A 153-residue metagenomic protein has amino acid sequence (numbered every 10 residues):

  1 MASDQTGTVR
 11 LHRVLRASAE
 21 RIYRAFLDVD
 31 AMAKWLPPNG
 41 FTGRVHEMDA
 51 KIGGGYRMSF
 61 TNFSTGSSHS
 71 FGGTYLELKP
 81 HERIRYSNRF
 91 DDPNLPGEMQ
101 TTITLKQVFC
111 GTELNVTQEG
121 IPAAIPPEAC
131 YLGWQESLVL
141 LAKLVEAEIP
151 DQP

Functional and structural regions predicted by a protein language model:
M1-T42: Hydrophobic ligand-binding cavity/cleft-lining segments
S3-G7, M48-A50, T65-H69, N94-G97: A generic structural micro-feature
T6-H12, A19, G43, G55 (+4 more regions): Intrinsic-disorder/low-complexity, polar/charged segments enriched in Ser/Thr/Lys/Arg/Asp/Glu/Gln
H12, E47, T74, T102-T104: Short, surface-exposed charged micro-motifs
I22, M32, Y56-M58, Y75 (+4 more regions): Hydrophobic pocket/interface hotspot
R44-S87: Glycine-rich portal/gate segments that line the openings of hydrophobic small-molecule binding cavities
R85-Q135: Beta-strand/loop substructures that line and gate deep hydrophobic ligand-binding cavities in soluble
L144-P153: Short, highly charged C-terminal tails/helix-capping segments
